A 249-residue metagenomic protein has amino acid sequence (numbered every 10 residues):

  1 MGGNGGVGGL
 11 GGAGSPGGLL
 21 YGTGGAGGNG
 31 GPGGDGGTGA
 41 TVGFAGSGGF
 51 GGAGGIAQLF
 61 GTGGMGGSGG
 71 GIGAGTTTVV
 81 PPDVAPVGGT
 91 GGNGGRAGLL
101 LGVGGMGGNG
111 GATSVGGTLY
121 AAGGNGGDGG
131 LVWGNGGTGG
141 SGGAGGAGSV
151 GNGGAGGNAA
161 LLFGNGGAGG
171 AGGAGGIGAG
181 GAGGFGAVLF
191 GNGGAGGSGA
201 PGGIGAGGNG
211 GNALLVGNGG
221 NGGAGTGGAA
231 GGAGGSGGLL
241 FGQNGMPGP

Functional and structural regions predicted by a protein language model:
M1-P249: Long, compositionally biased tandem-repeat segments
